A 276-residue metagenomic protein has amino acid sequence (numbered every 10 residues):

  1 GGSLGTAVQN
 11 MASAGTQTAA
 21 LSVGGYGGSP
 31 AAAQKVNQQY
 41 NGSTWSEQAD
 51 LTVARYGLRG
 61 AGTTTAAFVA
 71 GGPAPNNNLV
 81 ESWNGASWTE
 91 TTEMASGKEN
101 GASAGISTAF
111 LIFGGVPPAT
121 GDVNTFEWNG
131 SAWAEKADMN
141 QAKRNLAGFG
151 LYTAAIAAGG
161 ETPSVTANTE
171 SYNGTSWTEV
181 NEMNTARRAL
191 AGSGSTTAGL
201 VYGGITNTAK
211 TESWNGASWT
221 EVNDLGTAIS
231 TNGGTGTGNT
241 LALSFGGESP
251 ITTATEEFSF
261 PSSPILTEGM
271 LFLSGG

Functional and structural regions predicted by a protein language model:
G1-G276: Polar, enzyme-active/binding microenvironments
